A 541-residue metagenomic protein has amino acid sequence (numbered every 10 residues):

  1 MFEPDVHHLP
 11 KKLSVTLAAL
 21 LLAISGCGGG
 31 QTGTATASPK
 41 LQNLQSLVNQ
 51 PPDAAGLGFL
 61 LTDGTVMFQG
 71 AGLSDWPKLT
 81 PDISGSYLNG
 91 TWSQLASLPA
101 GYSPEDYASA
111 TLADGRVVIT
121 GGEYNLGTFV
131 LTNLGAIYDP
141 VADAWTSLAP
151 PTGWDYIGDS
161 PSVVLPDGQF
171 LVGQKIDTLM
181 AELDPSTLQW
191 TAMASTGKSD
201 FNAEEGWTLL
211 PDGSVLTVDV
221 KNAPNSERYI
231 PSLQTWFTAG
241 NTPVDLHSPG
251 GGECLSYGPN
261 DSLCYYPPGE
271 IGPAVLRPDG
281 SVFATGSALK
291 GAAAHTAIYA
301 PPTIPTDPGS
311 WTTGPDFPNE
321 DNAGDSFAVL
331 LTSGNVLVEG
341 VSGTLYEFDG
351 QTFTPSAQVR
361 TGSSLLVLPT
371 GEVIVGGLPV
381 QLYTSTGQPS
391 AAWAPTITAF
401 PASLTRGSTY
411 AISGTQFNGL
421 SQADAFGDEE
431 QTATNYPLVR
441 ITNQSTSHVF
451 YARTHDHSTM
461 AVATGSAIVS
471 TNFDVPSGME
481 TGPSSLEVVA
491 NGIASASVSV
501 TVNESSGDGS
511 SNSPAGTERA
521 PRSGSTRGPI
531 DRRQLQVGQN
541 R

Functional and structural regions predicted by a protein language model:
F2, L17-K40, G507-D508: Bacterial Sec-dependent N-terminal signal peptides
L47-P51, G56, M67, P77-S86 (+17 more regions): Immunoglobulin-like IPT/TIG beta-sandwich domains and homologous Ig-like subdomains
A55-G58, E105-A110, G158-S162, E204-W207 (+3 more regions): Beta-propeller and closely related beta-sheet repeat lectin domains
L60-D63, T111-D114, V164-D167, L209-D212 (+3 more regions): Residue-level detector of Asp-centered blade-edge/turn motifs that repeat once per structural unit in beta-propeller
G70, G121-E123, Q174, D219-V220 (+4 more regions): Recurrent small/Gly-Pro-centered beta-turn motifs in extracellular repeat architectures
L73-D75, Y124-T128, D177-T178, N222-P224 (+4 more regions): Short glycine/acidic-enriched loop and turn motifs that connect beta-strands
W76-G85, T132-P140, M180-P185, N225-L233 (+3 more regions): Beta-propeller blade signature
R360-A394: Blade-level signature of beta-propeller repeat domains, shared across WD40, Kelch, NHL, RCC1 and BNR/Asp-box propellers
